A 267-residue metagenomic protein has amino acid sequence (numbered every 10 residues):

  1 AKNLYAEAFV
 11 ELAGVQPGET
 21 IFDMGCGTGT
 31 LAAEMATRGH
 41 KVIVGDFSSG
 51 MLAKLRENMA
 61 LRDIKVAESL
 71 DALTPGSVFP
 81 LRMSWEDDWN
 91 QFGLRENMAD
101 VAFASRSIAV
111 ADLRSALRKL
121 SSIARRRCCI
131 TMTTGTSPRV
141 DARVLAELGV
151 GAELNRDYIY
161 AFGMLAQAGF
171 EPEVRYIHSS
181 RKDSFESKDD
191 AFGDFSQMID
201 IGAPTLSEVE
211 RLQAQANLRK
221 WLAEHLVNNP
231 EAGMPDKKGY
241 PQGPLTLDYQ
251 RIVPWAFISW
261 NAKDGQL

Functional and structural regions predicted by a protein language model:
K2-P17: Conserved alpha-helix/loop element of class I SAM-dependent methyltransferases that forms part of the SAM/SAH-binding
G18-G27: Conserved class I S-adenosyl-L-methionine
T28-D88: Class I SAM-dependent methyltransferase SAM/SAH-binding core
E86, Q91, A99-R114: A short SAM/SAH-binding and catalytic strip from SAM-dependent methyltransferases
R114-C129: A short glycine-rich, Lys/Arg-flanked "PGG" loop and its adjoining helix->strand segment in the class I
R127-E153: Conserved class I S-adenosyl-L-methionine
L154-G169: Short alpha-helix
E173-L267: Conserved Class I S-adenosyl-L-methionine
